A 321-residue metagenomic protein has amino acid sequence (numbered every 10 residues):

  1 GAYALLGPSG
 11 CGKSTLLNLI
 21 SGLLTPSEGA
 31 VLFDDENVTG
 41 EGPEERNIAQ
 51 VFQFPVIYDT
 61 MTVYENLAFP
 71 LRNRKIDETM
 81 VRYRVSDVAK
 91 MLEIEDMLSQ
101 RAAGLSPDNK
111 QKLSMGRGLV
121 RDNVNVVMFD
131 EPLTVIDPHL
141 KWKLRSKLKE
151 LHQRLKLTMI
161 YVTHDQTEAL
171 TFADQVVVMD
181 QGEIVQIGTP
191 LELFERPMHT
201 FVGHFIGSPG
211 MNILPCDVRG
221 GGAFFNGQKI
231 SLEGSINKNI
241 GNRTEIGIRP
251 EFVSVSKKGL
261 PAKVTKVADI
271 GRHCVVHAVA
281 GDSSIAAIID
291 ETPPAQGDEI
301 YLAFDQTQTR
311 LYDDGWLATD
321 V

Functional and structural regions predicted by a protein language model:
Y3-A4, Q50: Short beta-strand immediately N-terminal to the Walker A/P-loop
L6-P8: The feature captures the beta-strand-to-loop junction immediately N-terminal to the Walker
S14-L17, L113-M115: ABC ATPase nucleotide-binding domain helices that frame the ATP-binding cleft
S21: Helix-to-loop junction immediately C-terminal to a conserved catalytic motif
L24-T25, L32, R72, Q153: A position-specific signal in ABC ATPase nucleotide-binding domains
G29-N37: Conserved ABC transporter NBD signature motif
N47-A49, I57-H199: ABC ATPase nucleotide-binding domains
P209-I213, G221-V321: Non-catalytic connector elements of ABC transporters
